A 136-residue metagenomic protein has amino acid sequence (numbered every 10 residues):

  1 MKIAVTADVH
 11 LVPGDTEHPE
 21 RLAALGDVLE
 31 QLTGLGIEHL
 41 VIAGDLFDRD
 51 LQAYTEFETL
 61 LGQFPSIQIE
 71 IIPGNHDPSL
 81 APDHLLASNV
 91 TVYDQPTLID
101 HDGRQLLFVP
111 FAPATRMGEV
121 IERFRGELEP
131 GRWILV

Functional and structural regions predicted by a protein language model:
K2, V9, P13-H101: Core catalytic region of metal-dependent phosphoesterases/phosphodiesterases, especially metallo-beta-lactamase-like
V5, I42, L107-V109: Redox-cofactor binding/interface segments in oxidoreductases and associated redox assembly factors
D77-V136: Conserved catalytic scaffold of divalent metal-dependent phosphoesterases
